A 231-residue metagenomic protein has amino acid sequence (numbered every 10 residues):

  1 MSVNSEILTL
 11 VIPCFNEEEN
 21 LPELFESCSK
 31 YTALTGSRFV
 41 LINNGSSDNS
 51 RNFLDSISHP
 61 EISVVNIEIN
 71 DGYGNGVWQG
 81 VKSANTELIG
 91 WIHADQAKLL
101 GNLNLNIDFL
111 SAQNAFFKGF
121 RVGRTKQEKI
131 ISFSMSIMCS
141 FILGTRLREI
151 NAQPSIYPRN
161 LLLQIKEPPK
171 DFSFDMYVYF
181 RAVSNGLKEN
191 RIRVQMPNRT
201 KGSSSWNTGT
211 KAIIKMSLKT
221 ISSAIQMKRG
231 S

Functional and structural regions predicted by a protein language model:
M1-I7, E167-S231: Hydrophobic helical membrane-anchoring modules
M1-S27: N-proximal low-complexity "stem/linker" segments adjacent to membrane-targeting elements
E17-N20, S46, Y73, L99: Donor nucleotide-sugar binding loop of glycosyltransferases
E19-E23, D48-S56: Acidic helix N-cap motif at the loop->helix transition within catalytic regions of sugar-transfer enzymes
S27-G36: Short, acidic, metal-binding catalytic loop of nucleotide-sugar glycosyltransferases
V40, R51-S83: Conserved donor nucleotide-binding strand/loop of the catalytic core
N43-N52, Q96: A conserved acidic beta->alpha catalytic loop
I67-K82, L88-W91, A97-F172, R199-T208 (+1 more regions): Acceptor/aglycone-binding surface of glycosyltransferases and processive sugar-polymer synthases
